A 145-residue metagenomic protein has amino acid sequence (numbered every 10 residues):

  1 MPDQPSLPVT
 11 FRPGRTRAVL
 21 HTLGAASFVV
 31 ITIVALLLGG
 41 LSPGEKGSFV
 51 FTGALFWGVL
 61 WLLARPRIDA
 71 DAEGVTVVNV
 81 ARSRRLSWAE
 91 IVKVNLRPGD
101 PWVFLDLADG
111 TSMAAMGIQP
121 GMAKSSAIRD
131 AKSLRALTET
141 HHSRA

Functional and structural regions predicted by a protein language model:
M1-L41: N-terminal membrane-targeting/pre-transmembrane regions
L7, V80, A123: Generic anion/oxyanion-binding catalytic loop in active/binding sites
L23-I33, S48-L62: Single-pass alpha-helical transmembrane signal-anchor segments
G39, L60, R67, V94-R97: Histidine kinase transmitter module recognition
P43-K46: Membrane-helix interface segments
L55-W88: Conserved beta-hairpin
R84-G121: Acidic, Ser/Thr-rich low-complexity segments on the non-lumenal side of membrane proteins
T111-A145: A membrane-cytosol interface segment of integral membrane proteins
